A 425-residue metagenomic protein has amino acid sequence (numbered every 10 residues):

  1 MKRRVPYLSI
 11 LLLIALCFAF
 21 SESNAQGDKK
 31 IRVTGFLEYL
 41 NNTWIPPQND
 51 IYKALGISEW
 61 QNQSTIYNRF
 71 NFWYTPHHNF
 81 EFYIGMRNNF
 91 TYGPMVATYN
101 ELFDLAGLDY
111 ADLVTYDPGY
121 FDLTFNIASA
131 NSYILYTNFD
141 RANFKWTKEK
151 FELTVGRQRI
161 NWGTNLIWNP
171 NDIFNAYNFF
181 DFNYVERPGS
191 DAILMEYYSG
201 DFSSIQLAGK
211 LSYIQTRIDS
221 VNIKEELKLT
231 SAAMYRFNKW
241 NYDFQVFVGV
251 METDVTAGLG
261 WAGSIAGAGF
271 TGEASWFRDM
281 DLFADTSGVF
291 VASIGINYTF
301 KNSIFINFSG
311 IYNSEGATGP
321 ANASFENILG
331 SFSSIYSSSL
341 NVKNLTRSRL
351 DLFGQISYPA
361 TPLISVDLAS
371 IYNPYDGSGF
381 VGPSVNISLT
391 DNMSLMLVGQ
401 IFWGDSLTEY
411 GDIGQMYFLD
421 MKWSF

Functional and structural regions predicted by a protein language model:
Q26-G56, S64, S203: Transmembrane beta-strand segments of Gram-negative outer membrane beta-barrel proteins
K29, W60-I66, L135-D140, T147 (+9 more regions): Residues that define the transmembrane beta-barrel architecture of outer-membrane proteins
G35-T43, I84-N88, V155-R157, L207-L211 (+8 more regions): Transmembrane beta-barrel strands of outer-membrane/channel proteins
R69-N71, A142-K145, L194-E196, M234-R236 (+6 more regions): Outer-membrane beta-barrel architecture
W73, H78-I205, K210, G404: Outer membrane beta-barrel
H78-F82, K150-L153, F202-I205, K239-V246 (+5 more regions): Repeated loop/turn-to-beta-strand initiation elements of outer-membrane beta-barrel proteins
S264-I371: Detector for outer-membrane/organellar transmembrane beta-barrel domains, recognizing the amphipathic beta-strand
G354, Y358, I387, M393-S394 (+2 more regions): Outer-membrane beta-barrel "beta-signal"
